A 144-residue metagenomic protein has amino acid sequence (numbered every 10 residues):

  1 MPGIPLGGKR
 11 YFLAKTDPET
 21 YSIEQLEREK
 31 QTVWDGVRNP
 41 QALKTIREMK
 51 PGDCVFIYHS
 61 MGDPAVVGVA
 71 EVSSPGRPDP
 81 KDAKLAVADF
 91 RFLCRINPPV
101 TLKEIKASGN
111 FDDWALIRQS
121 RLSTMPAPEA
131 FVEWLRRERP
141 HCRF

Functional and structural regions predicted by a protein language model:
M1-P51, R139-F144: Compositionally biased, charged N-terminal/linker segments
R10, K30, P51-D53, V66-G68 (+1 more regions): A generic structural signal for short beta-strands and their flanking turns/coil linkers
A14, P51-V55, L122-T124: Hydrophobic/aromatic beta-strand segments within beta-rich folds
E19-Y21, N97, V132-W134: Short, acidic Gly/Pro/Ser/Thr-rich loop/turn segments
F56-I57, E71: Hydrophobic beta-strand signal
Y58-P64: Short, charged beta-turn/beta-strand-edge "cap" motif at the junction between a beta-strand and an adjacent loop
V66-M125, E129: Aromatic- and Lys/Arg-enriched surface recognition patch
A127-F144: Charged phosphate-binding loop/patch that engages nucleotide di/tri-phosphates or the phosphate backbone of nucleic
